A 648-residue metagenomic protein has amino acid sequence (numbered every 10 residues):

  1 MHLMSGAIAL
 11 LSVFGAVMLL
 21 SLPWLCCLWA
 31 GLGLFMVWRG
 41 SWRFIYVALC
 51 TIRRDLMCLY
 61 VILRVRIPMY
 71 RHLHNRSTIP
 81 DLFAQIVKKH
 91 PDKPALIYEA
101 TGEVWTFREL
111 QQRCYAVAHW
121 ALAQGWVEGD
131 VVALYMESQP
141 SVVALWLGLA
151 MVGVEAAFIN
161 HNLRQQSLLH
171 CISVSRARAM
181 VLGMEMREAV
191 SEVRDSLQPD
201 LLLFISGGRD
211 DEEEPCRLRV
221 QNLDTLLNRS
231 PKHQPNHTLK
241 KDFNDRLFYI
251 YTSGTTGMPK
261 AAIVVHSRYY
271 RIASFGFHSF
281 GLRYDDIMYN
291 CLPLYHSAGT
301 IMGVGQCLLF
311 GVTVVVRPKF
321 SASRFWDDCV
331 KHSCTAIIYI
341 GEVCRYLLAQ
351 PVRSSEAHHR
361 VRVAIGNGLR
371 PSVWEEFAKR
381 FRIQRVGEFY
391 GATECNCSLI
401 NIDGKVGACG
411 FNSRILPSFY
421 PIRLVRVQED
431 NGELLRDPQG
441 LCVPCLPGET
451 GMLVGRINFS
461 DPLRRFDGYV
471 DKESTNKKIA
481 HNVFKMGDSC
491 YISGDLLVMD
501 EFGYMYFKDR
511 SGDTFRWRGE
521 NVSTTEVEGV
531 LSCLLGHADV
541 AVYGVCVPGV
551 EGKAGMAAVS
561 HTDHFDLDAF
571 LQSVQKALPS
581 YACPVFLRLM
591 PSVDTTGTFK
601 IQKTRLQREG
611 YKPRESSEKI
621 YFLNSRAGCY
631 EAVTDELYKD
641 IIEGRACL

Functional and structural regions predicted by a protein language model:
M1-L59, A123-Q124, L147, M151-R229 (+3 more regions): Structural core segment of the AMP-binding/adenylate-forming
R71-N75, D92-Q139, V143-A150, R164-S173 (+2 more regions): Conserved AMP-binding/adenylate-forming core of the ANL superfamily
P91-P94, I205-S206, D210, L218-Y251 (+2 more regions): Conserved pre-ATP/AMP-binding loop-to-beta segment of ANL
V104-R108, L239-K240, L247-R271: Conserved AMP-binding A3 loop
L163, L169-H170, M180-L182, F459-C583 (+2 more regions): AMP-binding/adenylate-forming catalytic core of the ANL superfamily
V265, Y270-I287, Y295-A336, Y346 (+1 more regions): Conserved AMP-binding/adenylation subdomain of ANL enzymes
L309, W326, K331-I340, L348-D430 (+1 more regions): Gly/Ser/Thr-rich phosphate-binding loop
L578-I601, E618-I641: AMP-binding/adenylate-forming catalytic domain of the ANL superfamily
